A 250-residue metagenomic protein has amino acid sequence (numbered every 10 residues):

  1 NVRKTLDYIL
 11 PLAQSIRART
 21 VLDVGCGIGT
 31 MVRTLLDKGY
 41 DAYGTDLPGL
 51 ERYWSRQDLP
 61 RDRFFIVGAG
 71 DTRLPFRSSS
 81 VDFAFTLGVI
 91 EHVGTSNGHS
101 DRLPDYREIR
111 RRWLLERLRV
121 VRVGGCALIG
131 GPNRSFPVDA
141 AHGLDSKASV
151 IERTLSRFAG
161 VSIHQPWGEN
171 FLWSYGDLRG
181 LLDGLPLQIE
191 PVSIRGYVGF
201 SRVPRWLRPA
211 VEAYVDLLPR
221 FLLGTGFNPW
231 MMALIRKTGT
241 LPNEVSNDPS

Functional and structural regions predicted by a protein language model:
N1-R17: Conserved alpha-helix/loop element of class I SAM-dependent methyltransferases that forms part of the SAM/SAH-binding
R17-G27: Conserved class I S-adenosyl-L-methionine
T20, D41, C126: Residues at the starts of beta-strands that form the adenosine-phosphate
I28-T72: Class I SAM-dependent methyltransferase SAM/SAH-binding core
R73-S78: Short conserved loop adjoining the S-adenosyl-L-methionine
F85: A conserved beta-strand element that flanks and buttresses the S-adenosyl-L-methionine
G88-H92: Short catalytic micro-motifs in class I SAM-dependent methyltransferases
G94-V120, C126-G239: S-adenosyl-L-methionine-dependent methyltransferase catalytic module, highlighting the catalytic core
